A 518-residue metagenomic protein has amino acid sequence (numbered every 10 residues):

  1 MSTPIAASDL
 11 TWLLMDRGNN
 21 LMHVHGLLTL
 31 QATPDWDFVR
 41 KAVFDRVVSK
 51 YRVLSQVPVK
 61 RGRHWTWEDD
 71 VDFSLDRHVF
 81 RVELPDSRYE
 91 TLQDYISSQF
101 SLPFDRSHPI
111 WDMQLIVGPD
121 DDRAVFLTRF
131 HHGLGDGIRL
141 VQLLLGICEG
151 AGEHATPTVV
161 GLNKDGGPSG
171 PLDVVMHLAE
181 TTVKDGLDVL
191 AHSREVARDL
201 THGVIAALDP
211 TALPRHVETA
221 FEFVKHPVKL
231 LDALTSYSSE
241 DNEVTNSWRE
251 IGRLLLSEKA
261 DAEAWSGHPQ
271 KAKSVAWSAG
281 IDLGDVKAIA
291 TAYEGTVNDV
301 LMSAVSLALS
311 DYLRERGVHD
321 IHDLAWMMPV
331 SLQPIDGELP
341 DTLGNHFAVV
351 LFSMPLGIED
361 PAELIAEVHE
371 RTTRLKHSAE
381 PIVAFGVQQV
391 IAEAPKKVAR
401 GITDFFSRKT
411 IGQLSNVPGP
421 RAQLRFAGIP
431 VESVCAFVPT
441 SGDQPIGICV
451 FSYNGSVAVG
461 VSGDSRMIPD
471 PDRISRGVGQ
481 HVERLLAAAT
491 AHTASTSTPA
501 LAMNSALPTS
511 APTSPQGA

Functional and structural regions predicted by a protein language model:
M1-A7, H25-S49, Q56-Q444, I448-V457 (+2 more regions): Soluble acyl-CoA-dependent acyltransferase catalytic core bearing the H(X)4D motif
A7, W12-L13, R17: Basic/hydrophobic alpha-helical interface regions
R17-G18, A32: Short polar catalytic/cofactor-binding loops
N19-V24: TRNA-binding/sensing appendages of the translation machinery
